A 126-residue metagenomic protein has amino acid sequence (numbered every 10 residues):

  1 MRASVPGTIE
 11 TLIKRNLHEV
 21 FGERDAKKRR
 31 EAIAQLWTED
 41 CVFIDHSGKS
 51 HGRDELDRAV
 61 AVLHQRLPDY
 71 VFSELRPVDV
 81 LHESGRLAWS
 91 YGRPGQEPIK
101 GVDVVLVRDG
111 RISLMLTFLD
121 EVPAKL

Functional and structural regions predicted by a protein language model:
R2-A3, L63-L126: A beta-strand edge to alpha-helix "cap/lid" segment located at domain peripheries
R2-E39: Short acidic-aromatic low-complexity motifs
N16, E39, F43, A88 (+1 more regions): A near-ubiquitous, low-amplitude feature marking generic local secondary-structure context
F21-D25, D45, R93: Short coil/turn residues that cap or connect secondary-structure elements
R30-H82: A solvent-exposed, acidic/Ser-Thr-rich amphipathic alpha-helical stretch
